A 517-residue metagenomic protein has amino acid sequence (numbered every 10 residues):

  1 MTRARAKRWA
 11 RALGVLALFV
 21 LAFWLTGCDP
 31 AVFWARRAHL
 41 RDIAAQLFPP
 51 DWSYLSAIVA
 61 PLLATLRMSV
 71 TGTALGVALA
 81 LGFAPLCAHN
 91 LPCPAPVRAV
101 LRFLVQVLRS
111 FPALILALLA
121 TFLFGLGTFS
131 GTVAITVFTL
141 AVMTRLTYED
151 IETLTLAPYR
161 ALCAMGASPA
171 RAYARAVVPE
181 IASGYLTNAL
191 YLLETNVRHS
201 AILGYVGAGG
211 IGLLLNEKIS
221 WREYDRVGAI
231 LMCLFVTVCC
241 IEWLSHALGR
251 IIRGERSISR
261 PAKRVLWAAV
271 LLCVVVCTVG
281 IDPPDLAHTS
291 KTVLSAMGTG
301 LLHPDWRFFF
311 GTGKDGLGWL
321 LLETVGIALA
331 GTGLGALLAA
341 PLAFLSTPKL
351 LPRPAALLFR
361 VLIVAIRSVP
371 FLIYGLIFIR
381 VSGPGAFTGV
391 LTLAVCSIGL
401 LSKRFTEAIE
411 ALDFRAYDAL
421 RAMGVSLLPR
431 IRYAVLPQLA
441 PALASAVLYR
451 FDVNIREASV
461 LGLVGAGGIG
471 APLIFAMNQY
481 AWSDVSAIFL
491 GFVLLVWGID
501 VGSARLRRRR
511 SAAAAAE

Functional and structural regions predicted by a protein language model:
M1-V70, A74, I241-G333, L345 (+3 more regions): N-terminal, non-cleaved signal-anchor transmembrane helix
F33, A45, P49, N90-V97 (+5 more regions): Transmembrane alpha-helices and adjacent helix-loop boundaries
A35-A45, G207-E217, K291-T299, G465-F475: Short hydrophobic, aromatic-rich alpha-helical segments embedded in or entering the lipid bilayer of multi-pass
V59-R67, L101-L108, E194, N216 (+5 more regions): Alpha-helical membrane-interface segments at transmembrane helix boundaries
T71-V105, A330-I363: Transmembrane-helix boundary motif in ABC transporter permease subunits
V105-T139, I363-A394: Generic hydrophobic transmembrane alpha-helix motif, especially the helices
L126-L192, H199, W243, P384-V435 (+2 more regions): Membrane-cytosol interface at the C-terminal ends of specific transmembrane alpha-helices in multi-pass membrane
I211-L248, I469-R505: Hydrophobic alpha-helical transmembrane segments of polytopic membrane proteins
